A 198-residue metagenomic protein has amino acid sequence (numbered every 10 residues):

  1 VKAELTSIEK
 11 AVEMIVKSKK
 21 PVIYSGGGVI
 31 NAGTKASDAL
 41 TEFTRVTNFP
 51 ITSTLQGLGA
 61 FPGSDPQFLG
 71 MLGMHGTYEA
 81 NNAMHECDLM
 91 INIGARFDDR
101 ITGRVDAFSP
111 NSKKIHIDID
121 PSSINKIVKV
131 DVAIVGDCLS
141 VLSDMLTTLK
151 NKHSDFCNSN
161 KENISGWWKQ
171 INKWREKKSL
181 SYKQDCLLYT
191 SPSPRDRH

Functional and structural regions predicted by a protein language model:
V1, N160-L187: Long, charged amphipathic helices and adjacent flexible linkers at domain junctions
V1-M14: Conformationally flexible catalytic loops at phosphate/diphosphate-handling active centers
E9-V12, A39-L40, E79-A80, T102-R104: Generic recognition of flexible, low-complexity loop/linker segments
K10-E13, P21-V22, S181: Preference for extracellular/luminal or secreted protein segments
E13-K20, R45-F49, L89, T147-D155 (+2 more regions): Generic secondary-structure signature for well-ordered alpha-helical cores
K19-M84: Anionic-ligand anchoring segments at beta-strand to alpha-helix junctions in alpha/beta enzyme folds, i.e., glycine
Q56-Q170: Glycine-rich, acidic loop regions that bind phosphate or pyrophosphate groups
Y189-H198: Single conserved hydrophobic/aromatic residue that forms the stacking wall/gate of nucleotide- or nucleobase-binding
